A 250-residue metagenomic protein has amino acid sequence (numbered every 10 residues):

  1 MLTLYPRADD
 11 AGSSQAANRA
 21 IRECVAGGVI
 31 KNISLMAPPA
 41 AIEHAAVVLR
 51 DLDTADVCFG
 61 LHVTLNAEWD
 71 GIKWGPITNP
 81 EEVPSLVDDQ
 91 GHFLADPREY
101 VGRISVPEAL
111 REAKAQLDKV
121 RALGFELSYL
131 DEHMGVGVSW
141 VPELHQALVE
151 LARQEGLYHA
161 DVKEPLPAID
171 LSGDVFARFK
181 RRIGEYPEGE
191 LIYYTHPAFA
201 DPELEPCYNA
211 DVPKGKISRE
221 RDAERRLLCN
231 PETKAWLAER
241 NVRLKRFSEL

Functional and structural regions predicted by a protein language model:
L2-Y5, Q15-F125, Y129, V141-L250: Terminal accessory/targeting
A8-A11: DG-centered beta-turn motif at the end of beta-strands
M134-S139: Short histidine/acidic/glycine/proline-rich micro-motifs that form metal- and phosphate-coordinating active-site loops
